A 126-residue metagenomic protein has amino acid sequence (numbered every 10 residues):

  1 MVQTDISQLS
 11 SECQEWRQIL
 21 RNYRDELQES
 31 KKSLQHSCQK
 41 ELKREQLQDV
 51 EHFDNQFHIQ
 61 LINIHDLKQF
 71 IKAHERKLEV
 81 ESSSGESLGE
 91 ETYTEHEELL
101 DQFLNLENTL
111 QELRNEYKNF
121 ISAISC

Functional and structural regions predicted by a protein language model:
M1-C126: Charge-rich amphipathic alpha-helical interaction elements
